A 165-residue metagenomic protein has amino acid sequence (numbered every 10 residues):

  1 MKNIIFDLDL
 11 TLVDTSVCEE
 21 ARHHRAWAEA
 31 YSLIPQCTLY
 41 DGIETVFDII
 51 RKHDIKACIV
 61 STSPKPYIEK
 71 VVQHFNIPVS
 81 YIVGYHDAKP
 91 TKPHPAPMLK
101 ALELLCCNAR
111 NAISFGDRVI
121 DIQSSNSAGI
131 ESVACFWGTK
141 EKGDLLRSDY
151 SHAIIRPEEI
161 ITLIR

Functional and structural regions predicted by a protein language model:
M1-L39: Active-site neighborhood of HAD-like aspartate-dependent phosphohydrolases
T11, C18, K65-P66, I120 (+1 more regions): Conserved Rossmann-like nucleotide-cofactor binding loop
Y31-I59, P66-E69, Q73, P95: Short, acidic loop-to-helix structural element flanking the phosphoryl-transfer center in phosphate-processing enzymes
D54-C58, A109-A112, E131: Short active-site oxyanion
Y67-K70, S124, T162-L163: Phosphate- and divalent-cation-binding pockets in alpha/beta enzyme and binding domains that engage nucleotide-derived
P78-K92: A short, structured active-site edge motif that brings together acidic residues
P95-I122: Conserved Lys-Pro-Asp/Glu-containing loop-to-beta segment of HAD-superfamily phosphomonoesterases, centered on
S114-A153: Acidic, Mg2+-coordinating phosphoryl-transfer loop and its flanking beta/alpha structural elements, shared across
